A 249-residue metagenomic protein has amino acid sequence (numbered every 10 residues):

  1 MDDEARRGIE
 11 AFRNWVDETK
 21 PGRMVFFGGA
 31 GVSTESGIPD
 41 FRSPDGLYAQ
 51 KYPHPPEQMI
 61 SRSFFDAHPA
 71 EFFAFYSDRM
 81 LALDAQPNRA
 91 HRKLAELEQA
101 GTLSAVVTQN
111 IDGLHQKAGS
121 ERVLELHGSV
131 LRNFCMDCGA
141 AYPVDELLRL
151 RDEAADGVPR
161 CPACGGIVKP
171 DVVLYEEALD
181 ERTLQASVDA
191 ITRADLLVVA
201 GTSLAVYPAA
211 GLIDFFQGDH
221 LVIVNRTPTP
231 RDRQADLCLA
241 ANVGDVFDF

Functional and structural regions predicted by a protein language model:
M1-F249: Conserved catalytic core of sirtuin-type NAD+-dependent deacylases
